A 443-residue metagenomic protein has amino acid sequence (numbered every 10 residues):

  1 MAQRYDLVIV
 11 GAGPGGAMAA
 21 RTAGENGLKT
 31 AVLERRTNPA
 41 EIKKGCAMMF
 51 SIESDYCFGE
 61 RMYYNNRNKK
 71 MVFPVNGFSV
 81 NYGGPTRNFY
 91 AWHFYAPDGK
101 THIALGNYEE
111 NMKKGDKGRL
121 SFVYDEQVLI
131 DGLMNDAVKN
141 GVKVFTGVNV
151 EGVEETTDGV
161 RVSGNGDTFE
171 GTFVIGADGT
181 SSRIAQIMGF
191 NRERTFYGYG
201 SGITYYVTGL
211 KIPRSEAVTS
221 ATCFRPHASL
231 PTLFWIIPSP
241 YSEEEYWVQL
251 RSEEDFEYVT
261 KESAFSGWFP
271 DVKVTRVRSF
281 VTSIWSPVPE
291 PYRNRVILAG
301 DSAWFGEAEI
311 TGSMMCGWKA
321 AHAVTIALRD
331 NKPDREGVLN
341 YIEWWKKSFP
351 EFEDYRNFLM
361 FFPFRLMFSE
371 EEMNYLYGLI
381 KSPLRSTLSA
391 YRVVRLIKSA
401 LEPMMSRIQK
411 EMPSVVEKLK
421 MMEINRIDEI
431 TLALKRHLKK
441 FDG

Functional and structural regions predicted by a protein language model:
Q3-V32: N-terminal Rossmann-like FAD-binding beta1-loop-alpha1 element of flavoenzymes
I9, A19, I310-D330, Y341: An active-site-proximal "capping" alpha-helix that borders the catalytic cofactor pocket
A12, R36-N38, G132-F269, W304: Predominantly flavin-linked oxidoreductase catalytic cores and closely associated redox partners
T22, R35-G99: N-terminal FAD cofactor-binding segment of flavoenzymes
L250-S279, V288-E290, I297, R329-S348: Flavin-binding catalytic cores
P289, H322-E372: Active-site-proximal substrate-binding core of FAD-dependent oxidoreductases
E290-A308: Short FAD-binding loop at a beta-strand-to-alpha-helix junction that anchors the flavin cofactor in diverse
R365-G443: C-terminal auxiliary extensions adjacent to catalytic cores
